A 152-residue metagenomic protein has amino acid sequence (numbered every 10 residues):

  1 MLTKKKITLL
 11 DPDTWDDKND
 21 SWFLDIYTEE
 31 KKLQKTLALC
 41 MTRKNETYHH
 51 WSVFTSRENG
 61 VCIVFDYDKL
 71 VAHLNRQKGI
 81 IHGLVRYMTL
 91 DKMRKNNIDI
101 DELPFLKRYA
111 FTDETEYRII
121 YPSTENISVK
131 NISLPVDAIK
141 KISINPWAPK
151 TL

Functional and structural regions predicted by a protein language model:
M1-L152: Partner-binding and oligomerization surfaces adjacent to conserved cores of proteins that assemble macromolecular
